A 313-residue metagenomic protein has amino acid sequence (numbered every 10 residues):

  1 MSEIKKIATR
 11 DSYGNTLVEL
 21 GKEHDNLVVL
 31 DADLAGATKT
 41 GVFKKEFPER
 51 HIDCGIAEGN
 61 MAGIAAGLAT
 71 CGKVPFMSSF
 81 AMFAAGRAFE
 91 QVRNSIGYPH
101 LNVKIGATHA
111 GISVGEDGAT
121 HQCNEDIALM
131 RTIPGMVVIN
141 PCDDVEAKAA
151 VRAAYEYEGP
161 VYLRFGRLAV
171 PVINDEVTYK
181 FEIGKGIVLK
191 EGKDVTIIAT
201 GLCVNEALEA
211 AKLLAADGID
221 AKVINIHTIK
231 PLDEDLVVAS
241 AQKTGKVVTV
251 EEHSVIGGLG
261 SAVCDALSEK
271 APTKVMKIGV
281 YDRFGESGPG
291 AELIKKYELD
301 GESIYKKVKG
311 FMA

Functional and structural regions predicted by a protein language model:
M1-R164, A169: Thiamine diphosphate
D11, E23-N26, L34-G41, K45 (+2 more regions): Thiamine diphosphate
